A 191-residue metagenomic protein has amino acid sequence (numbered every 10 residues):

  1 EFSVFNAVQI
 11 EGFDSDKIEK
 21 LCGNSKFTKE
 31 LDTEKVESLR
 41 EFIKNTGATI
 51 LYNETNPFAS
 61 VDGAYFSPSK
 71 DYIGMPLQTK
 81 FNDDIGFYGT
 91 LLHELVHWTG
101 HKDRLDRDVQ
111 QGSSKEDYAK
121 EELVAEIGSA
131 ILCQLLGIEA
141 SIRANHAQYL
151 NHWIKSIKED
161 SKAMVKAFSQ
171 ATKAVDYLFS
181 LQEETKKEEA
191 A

Functional and structural regions predicted by a protein language model:
E1-A191: N-terminal accessory/interface modules of nucleic-acid-binding and processing proteins
